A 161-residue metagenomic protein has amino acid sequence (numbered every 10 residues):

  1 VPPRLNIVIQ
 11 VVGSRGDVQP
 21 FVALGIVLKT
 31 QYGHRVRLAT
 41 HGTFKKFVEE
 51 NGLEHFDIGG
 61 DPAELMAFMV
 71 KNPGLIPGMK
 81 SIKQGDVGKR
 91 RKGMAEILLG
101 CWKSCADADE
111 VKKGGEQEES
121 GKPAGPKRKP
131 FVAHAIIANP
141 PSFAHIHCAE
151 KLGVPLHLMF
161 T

Functional and structural regions predicted by a protein language model:
V1-T161: Glycosyltransferase specificity loop/lid
